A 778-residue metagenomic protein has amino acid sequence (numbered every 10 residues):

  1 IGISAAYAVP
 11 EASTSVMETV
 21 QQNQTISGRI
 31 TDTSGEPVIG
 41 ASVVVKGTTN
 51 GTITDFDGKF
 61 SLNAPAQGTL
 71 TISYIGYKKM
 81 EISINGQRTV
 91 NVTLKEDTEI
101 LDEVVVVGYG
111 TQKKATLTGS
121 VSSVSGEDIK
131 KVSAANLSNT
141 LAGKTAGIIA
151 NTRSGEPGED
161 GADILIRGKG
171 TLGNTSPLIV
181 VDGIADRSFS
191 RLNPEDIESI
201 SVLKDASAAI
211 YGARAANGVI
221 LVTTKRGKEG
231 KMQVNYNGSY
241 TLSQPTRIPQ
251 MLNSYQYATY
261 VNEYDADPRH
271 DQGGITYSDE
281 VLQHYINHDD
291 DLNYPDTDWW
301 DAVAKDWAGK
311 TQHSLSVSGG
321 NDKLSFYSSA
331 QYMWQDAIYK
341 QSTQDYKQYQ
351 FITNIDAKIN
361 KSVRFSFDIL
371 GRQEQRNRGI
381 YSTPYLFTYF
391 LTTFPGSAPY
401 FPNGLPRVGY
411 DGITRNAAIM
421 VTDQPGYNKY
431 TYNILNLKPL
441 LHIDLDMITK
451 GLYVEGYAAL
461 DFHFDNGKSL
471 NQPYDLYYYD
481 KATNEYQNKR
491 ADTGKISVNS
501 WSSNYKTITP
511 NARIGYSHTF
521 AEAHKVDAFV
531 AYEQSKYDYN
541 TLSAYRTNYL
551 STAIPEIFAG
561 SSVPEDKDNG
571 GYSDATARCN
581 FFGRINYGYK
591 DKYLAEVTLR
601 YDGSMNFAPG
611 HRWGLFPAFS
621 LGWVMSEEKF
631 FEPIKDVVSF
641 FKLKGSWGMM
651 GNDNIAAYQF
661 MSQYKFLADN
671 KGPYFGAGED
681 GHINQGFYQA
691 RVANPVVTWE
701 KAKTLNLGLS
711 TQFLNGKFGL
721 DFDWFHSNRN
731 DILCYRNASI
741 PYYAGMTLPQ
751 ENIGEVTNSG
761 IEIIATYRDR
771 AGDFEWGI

Functional and structural regions predicted by a protein language model:
I1-D336, K340-I352, R364-S366: Short, small/polar-rich motifs associated with maturation and membrane association, primarily at protein termini
D32, D55, F401, V408-D411 (+2 more regions): Acidic surface patches and DE-rich sequence motifs
G35, G58, G183, G404-P406 (+3 more regions): Detector for glycine-centered tight turns/loop "hinges" at secondary-structure junctions
I129, S176, N354-V363, D368-Q373 (+4 more regions): Extracellular/periplasmic, surface-exposed regions of secreted and cell-surface proteins
K169, I184, Q331, Y474 (+2 more regions): Anionic group-transfer/hydrolysis microenvironments
A206-E263, G451, A458-E522: N-terminal start-of-domain structural block
H270-T297, Q312, Y385-A418: Acidic, glycine-rich flexible loop segments
R378: Glycine-rich, Lys/Arg-enriched anion-binding loops that position phosphate/diphosphate groups for phosphoryl
